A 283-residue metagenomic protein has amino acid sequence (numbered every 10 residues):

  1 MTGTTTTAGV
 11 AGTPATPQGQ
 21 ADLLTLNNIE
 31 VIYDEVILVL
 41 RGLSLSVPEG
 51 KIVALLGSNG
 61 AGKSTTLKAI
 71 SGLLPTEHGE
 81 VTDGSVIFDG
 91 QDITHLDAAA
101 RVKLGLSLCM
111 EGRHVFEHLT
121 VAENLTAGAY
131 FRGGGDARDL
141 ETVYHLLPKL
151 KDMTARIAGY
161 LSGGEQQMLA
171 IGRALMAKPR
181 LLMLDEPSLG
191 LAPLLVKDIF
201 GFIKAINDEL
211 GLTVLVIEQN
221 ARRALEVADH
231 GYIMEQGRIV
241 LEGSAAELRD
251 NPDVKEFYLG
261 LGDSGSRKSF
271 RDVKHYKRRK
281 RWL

Functional and structural regions predicted by a protein language model:
L24, V39-L40: Conserved structural motif at the start of ABC-family nucleotide-binding domains
L56-S58: The feature captures the beta-strand-to-loop junction immediately N-terminal to the Walker
L73-L74, S85-R101: ABC ATPase NBD Q-loop/coupling interface
I157-L161, E165: Conserved ABC ATPase signature
A174-L175: ABC ATPase C-loop
K197-G211: Helical segment within the ABC ATPase nucleotide-binding domain
L261-L283: ABC ATPase nucleotide-binding domains
